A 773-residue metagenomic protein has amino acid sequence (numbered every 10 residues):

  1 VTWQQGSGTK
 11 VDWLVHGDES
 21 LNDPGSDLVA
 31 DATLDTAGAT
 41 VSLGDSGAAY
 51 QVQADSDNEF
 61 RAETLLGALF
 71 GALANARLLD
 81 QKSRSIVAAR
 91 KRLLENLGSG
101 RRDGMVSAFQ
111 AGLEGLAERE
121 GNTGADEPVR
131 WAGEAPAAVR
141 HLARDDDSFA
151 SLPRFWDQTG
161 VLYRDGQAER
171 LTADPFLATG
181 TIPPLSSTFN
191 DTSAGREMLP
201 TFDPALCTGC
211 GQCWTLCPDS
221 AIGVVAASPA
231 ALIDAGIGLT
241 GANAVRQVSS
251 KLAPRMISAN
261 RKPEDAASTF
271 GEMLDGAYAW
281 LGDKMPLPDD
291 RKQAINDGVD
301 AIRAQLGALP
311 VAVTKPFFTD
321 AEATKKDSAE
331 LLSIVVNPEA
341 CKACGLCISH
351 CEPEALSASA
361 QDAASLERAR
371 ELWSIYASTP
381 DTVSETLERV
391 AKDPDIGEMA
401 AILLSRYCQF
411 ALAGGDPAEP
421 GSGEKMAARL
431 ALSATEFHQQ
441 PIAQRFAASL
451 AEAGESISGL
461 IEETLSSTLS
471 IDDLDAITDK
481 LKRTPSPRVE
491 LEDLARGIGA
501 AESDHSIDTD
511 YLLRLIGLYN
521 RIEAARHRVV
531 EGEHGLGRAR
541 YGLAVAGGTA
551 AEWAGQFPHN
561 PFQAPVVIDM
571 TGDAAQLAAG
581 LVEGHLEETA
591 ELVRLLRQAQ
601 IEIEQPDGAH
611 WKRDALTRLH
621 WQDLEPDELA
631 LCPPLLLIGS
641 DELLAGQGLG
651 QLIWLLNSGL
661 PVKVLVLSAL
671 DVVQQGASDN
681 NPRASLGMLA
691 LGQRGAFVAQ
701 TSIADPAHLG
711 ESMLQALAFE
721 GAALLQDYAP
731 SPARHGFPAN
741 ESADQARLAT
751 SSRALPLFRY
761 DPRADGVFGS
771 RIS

Functional and structural regions predicted by a protein language model:
V1-D12, H16-D35, A39-V41, L116 (+8 more regions): Thiamine diphosphate
V1-S151, F155, G236, A554 (+8 more regions): Active-site cofactor/cluster-binding pocket
V11-L21, D80-K82, A89, L93 (+3 more regions): Ferredoxin-type iron-sulfur electron-transfer modules and their immediate structural context
P24-L28, F60-T64, A68, R84 (+14 more regions): Conserved active-site and cofactor/substrate-binding residues in soluble primary-metabolism enzymes
D31, R61, F270, V383-S384 (+4 more regions): Thiamine diphosphate
G38, D55, A227, Q361 (+3 more regions): Short, ordered loop/turn segments at secondary-structure junctions
G38-Q51, L232-A242, P310-F317, D679-G687: Flexible glycine/proline-rich, aromatic-decorated loop/lid segments
S56-E59, R77, G98-G100, G415-A418 (+2 more regions): Flexible, glycine/proline-enriched loop segments at strand-loop-helix junctions that form or flank small-ligand binding
